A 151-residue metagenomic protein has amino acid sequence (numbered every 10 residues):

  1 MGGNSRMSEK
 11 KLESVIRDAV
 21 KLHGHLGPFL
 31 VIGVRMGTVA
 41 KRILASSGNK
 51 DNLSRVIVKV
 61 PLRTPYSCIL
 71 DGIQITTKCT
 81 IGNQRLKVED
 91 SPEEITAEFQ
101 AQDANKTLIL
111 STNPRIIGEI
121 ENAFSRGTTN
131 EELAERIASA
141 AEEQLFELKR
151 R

Functional and structural regions predicted by a protein language model:
G2-L26, L30-R151: Non-transmembrane, aqueous-exposed alpha-helical and coiled segments at domain scale
